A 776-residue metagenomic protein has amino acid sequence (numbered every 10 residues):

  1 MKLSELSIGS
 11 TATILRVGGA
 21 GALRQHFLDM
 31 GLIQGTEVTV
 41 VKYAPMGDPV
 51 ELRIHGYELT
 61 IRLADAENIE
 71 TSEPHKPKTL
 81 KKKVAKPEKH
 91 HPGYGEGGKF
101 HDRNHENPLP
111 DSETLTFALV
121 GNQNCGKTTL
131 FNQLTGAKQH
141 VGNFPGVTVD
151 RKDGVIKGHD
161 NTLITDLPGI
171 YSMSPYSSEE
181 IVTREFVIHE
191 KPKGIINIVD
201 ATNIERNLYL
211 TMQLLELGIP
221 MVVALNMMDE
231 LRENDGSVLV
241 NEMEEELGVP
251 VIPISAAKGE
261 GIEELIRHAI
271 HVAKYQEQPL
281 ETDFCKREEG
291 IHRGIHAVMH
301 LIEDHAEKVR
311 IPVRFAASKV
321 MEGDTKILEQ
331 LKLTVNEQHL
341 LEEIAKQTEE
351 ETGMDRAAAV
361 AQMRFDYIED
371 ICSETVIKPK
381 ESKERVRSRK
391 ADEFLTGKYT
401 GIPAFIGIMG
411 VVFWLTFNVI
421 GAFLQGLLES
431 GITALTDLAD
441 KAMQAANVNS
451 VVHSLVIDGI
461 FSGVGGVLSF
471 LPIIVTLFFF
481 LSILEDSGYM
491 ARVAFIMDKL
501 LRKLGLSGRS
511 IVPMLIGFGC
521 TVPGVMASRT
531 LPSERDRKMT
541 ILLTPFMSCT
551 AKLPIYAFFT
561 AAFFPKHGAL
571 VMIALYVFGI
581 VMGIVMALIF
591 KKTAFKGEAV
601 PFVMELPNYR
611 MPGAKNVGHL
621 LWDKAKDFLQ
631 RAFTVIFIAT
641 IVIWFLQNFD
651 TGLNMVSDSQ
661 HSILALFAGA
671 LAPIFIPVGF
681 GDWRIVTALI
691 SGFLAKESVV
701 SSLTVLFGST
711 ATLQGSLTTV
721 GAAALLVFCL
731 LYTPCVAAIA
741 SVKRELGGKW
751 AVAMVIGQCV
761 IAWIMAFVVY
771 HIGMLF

Functional and structural regions predicted by a protein language model:
H91-S172: Conserved G1/Walker A P-loop phosphate-binding module
H159, V182-V251, I555: Conserved C-terminal guanine-recognition region of P-loop GTPase G domains, centered on the G4
V222, R232-E381: Alpha-helical transmembrane helix bundles of large polytopic membrane transport and channel proteins
E351, A358-Q362, K378, V419-I460 (+4 more regions): Extended, low-charge hydrophobic alpha-helical regions
L395-F495: Core alpha-helical transmembrane segments of integral membrane proteins
A404-L415, L477-S482, T560-A562, L575-I589 (+3 more regions): Hydrophobic core segments of alpha-helical transmembrane domains in multi-pass membrane transport and ion-translocation
S430, A434-L438, A491-T521, K596-L620: Juxtamembrane inter-helical linkers in multi-pass membrane proteins
T550-I573, A737-G747, V768-F776: Transmembrane helix-loop junctions at the membrane interface of multipass transporters and ion channels
